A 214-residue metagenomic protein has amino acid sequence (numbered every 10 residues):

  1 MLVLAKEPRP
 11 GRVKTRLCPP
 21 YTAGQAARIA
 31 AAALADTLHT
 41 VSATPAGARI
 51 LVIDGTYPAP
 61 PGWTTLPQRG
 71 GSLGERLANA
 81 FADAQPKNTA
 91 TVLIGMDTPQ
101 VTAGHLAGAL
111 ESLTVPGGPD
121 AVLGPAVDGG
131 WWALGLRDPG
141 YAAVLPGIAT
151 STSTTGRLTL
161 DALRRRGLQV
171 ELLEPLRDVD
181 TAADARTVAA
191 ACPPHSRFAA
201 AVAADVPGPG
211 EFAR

Functional and structural regions predicted by a protein language model:
M1-R16: N-terminal nucleotide-binding beta1-loop-alpha1 segment
R28-A46: A short, N-terminal amphipathic alpha-helix
V52-P58: Short, polar loop motifs at secondary-structure junctions
P61-V92, T152-T155: Short phosphate-binding loop-to-helix
I94-M96: Active-site acidic Asp-centered loop
V101-G129: Conserved donor-nucleotide/metal-binding helix-loop-beta segment in metal-dependent transferases, i.e., the alpha-helix
P139-A162: Short, glycine-/small-residue-rich phosphate/pyrophosphate-handling segment
L158-R214: Conserved alpha/beta core of the MobA/IspD/sugar-nucleotide pyrophosphorylase nucleotidyltransferase superfamily
